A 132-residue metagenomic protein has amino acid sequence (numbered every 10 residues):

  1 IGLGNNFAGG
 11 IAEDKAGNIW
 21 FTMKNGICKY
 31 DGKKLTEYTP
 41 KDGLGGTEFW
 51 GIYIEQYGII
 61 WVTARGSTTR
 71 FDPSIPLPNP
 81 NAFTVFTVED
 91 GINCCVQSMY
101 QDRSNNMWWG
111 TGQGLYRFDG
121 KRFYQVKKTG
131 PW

Functional and structural regions predicted by a protein language model:
I1-W132: Carboxylate-rich, polar loop motifs that coordinate divalent cations or form catalytic acidic clusters
